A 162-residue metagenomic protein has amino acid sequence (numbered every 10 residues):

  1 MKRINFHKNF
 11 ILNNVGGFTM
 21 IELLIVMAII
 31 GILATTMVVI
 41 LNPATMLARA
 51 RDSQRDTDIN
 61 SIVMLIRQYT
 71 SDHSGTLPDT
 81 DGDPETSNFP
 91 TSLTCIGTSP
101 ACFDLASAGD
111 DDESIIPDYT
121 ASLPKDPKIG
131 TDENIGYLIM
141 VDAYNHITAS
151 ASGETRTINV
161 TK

Functional and structural regions predicted by a protein language model:
M1-F18: N-terminal leader/signal peptides at the extreme start of proteins
N14-L41: N-terminal single-pass transmembrane signal-anchor helix
I40-I59: Aliphatic-rich helix starts adjacent to a transmembrane/signal segment
D52, I59, S71-D72, A143 (+1 more regions): Extracytosolic/lumenal membrane-interface segments
M64-S87, A121-K128: Alpha-helix exit/C-cap motif
T86-K125: Acidic, glycine-rich loop-and-strand cores that form catalytic or ligand-binding grooves in diverse globular domains
A121-K162: Short, surface-exposed interaction loops/tails
